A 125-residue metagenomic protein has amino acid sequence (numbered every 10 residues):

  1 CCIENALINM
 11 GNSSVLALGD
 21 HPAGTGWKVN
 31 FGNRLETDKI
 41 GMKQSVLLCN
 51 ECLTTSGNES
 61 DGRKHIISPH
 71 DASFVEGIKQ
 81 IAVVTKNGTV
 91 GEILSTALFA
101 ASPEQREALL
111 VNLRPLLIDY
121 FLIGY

Functional and structural regions predicted by a protein language model:
C1-Y125: Mature catalytic core of soluble alpha/beta enzymes
